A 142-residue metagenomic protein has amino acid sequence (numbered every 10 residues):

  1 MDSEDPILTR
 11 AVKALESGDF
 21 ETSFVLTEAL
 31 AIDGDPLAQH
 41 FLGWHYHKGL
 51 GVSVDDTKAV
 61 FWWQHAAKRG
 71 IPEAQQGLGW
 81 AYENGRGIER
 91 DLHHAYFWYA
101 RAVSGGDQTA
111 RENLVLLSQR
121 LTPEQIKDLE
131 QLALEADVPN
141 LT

Functional and structural regions predicted by a protein language model:
M1-P6, E124: TPR-adjacent "capping" and linker segments in tetratricopeptide-repeat scaffold/adaptor proteins
D2-S3, G18-D19, I32-D35, K48-L50 (+5 more regions): Short helix-capping/linker turns of helical repeat alpha-solenoids
D5-R10, A14, A29-L30, F41-K48 (+3 more regions): Hydrophobic face of amphipathic alpha-helices that form TPR/SEL1-like repeat modules and related alpha-solenoid
L8, H40, F61, Q76 (+2 more regions): TPR/TPR-like alpha-solenoid signature
A110-T142: Terminal, low-structured helical/coil segments at or just beyond the last alpha-helical repeat
